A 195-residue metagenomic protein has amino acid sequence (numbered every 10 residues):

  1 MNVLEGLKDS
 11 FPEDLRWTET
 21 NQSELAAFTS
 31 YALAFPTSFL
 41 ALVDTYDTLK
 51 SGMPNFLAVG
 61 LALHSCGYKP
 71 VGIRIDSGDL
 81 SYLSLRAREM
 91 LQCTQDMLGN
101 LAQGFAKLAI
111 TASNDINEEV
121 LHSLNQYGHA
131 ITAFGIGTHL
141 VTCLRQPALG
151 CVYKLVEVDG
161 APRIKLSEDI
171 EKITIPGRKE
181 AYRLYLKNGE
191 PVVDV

Functional and structural regions predicted by a protein language model:
M1-M97, I116-H122, L140, V158-A161: Buried, small/hydrophobic-residue-enriched core segments of structured protein domains
A34-F35, A102-F105, Q126-G128, P147-A148 (+1 more regions): A structural signal for short secondary-structure junctions
L40-L42, G72-R74, A109-A112, A130-G135: Structured core elements
P70, F105-K107, I131, G150-V152 (+1 more regions): Active-site lining segments that contact anionic ligands and/or coordinate catalytic metals
M90-A112, I131: Short beta-strand/loop segments at the ligand-binding rim of alpha/beta enzyme cores
S113-N114, C143: Active-site-proximal helix/loop microenvironment of the serine DD-peptidase/beta-lactamase transpeptidase fold
A130-L149: Glycine-rich phosphate-binding active-site loops on the catalytic face of alpha/beta enzymes
P162-V195: Flexible, acidic glycine-rich loops studded with aromatic residues
